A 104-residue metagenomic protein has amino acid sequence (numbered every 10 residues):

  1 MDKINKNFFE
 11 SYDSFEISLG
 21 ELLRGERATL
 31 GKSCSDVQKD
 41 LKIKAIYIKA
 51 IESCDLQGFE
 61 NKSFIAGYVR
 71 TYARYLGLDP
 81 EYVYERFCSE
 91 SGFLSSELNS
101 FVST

Functional and structural regions predicted by a protein language model:
M1-T29, S35-K39, T71-T104: Low-complexity alpha-helical segments at protein termini and membrane interfaces
S18, S63-F64: Residue-level recognition of alpha-helix initiation/capping sites
K42, S53, C88: Positions that flank functional sites
A45-K62: Recognition helix of helix-turn-helix/homeodomain-like DNA-binding domains that insert into the DNA major groove
I65-R70: DNA-recognition element of transcription regulators
